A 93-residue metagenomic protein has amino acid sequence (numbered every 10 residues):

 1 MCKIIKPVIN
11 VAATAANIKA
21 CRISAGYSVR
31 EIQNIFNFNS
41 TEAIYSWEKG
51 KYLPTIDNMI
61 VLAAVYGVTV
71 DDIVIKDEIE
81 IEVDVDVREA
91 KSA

Functional and structural regions predicted by a protein language model:
M1-A25: A short, Lys/Arg-rich alpha-helix, primarily the initiator
C2-V8, A64, V74-A93: Short, charged recognition helix plus adjacent turn of helix-turn-helix-like nucleic-acid-binding domains
K19, R30, I60: Residues within the helices of the helix-turn-helix
R22, Q33, A63: The alpha-helix within a helix-turn-helix
G26-S46: Short alpha-helical DNA-recognition segment
D57-D72: DNA major-groove recognition helix of helix-turn-helix/homeodomain DNA-binding modules
